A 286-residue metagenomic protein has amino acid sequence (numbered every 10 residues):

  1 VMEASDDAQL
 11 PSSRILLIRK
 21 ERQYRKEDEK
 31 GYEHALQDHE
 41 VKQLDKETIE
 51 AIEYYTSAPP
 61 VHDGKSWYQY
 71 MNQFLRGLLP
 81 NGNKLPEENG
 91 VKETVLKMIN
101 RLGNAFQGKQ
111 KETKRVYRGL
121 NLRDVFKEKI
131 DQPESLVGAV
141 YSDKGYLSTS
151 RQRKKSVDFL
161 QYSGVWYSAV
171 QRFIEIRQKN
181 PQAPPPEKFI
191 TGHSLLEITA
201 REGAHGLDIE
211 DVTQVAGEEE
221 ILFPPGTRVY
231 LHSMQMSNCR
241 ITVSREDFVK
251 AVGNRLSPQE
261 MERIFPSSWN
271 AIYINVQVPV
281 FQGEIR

Functional and structural regions predicted by a protein language model:
V1-R286: Mono-ADP-ribosyltransferase
